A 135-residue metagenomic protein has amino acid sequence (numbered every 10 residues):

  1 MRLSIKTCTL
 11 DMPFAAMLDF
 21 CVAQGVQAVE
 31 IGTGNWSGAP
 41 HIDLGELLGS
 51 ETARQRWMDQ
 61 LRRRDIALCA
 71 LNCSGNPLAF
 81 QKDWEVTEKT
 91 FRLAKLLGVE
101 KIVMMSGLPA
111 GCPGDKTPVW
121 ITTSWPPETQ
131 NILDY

Functional and structural regions predicted by a protein language model:
M1-L3, I66, W84: Transmembrane beta-strand segments of Gram-negative outer membrane beta-barrel proteins
M1-M12, A16: Boundary/entry segment of secreted carbohydrate-active catalytic domains
L3, F20-Q27: A short, Lys/Arg-enriched amphipathic alpha-helix followed by its capping loop at the start of a domain
K6-L10, G32-W36, C73-N76, G107-P109: Active-site beta-loop-alpha junctions enriched in small/polar residues
A16-V22, R54-R63, P77-Y135: Active-site acidic/histidine proton-transfer and metal-coordination neighborhood in alpha/beta enzyme cores
Q27, A67, E100: Short acidic/polar active-site loop segments enriched in Thr and Asp
E30-M58, L108-P113: Glycine-rich, proline-tolerant flexible connector loops at the mouths of alpha/beta enzymes
